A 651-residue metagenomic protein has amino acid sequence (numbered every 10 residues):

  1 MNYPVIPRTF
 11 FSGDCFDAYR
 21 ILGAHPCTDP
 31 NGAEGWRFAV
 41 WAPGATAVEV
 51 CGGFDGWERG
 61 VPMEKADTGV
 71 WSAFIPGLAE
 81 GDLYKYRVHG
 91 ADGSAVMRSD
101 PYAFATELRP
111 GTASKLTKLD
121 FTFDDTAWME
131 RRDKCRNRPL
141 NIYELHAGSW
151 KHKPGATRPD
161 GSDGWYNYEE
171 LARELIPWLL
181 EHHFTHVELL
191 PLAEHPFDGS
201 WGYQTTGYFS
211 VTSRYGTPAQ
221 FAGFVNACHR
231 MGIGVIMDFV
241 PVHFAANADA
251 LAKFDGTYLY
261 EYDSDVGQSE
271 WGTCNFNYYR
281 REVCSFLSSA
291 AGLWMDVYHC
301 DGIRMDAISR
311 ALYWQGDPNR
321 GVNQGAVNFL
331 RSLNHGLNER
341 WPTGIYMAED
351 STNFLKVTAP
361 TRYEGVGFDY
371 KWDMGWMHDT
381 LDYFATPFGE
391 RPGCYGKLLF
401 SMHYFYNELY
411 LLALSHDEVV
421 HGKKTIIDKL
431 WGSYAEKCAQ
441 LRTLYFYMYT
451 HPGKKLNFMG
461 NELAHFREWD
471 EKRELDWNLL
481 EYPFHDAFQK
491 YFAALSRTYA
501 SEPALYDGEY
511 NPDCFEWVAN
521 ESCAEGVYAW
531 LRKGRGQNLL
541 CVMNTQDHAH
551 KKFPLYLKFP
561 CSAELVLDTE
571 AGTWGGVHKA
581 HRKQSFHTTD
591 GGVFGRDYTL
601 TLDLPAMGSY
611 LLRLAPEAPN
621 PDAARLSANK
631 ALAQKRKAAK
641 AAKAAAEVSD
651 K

Functional and structural regions predicted by a protein language model:
M1-L140, Y168-L179, H183, E436-C438 (+2 more regions): Carbohydrate-interacting/catalytic domains
A42-G44, F54, D67, G77 (+9 more regions): Short, flexible loop/turn elements at secondary-structure junctions
A95-V96, K151-K153, H195-D198, H243-N247 (+6 more regions): Short catalytic/ligand-binding loop motif for oxyanion handling, primarily in non-cytosolic enzymes, centered on
E107, A127-N137, H146-V322: Substrate-binding/active-site clefts of carbohydrate-active enzymes
R109-P110, H299-D301, Q315-K472, A500-L555 (+2 more regions): Conserved alpha/beta catalytic core and glycan-binding cleft of carbohydrate-active enzymes
F123-W128, E170-R173, C284-A290, F388-F400 (+1 more regions): A Trp-anchored, charged/polar loop motif used as the substrate-binding/catalytic surface of acyl/ester-handling
T212-G216, Y278, R320-V322, L430-E436 (+2 more regions): Short, contiguous acidic/charged loop-to-helix segments that flank catalytic cores in large enzymes
